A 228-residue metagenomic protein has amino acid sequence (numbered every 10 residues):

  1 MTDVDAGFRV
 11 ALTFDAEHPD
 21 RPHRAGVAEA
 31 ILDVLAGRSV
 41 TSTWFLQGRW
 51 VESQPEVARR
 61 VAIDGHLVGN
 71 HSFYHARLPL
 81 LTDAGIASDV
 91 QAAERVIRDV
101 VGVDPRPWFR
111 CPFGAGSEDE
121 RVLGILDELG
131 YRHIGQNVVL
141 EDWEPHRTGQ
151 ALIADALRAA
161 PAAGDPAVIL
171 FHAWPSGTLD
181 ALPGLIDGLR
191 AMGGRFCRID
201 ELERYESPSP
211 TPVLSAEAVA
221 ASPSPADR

Functional and structural regions predicted by a protein language model:
M1-A6, D33-S42, E52-S53, S176-R228: C-terminal domain-boundary segment and adjacent tail
M1-L80, G85, D89-V101, P105-R106: Active-site beta->alpha N-cap acidic-glycine motif
F14-A16, W44-G48, N70-S72, R110-F113 (+3 more regions): A cross-domain feature marking catalytic cores of carbohydrate-active enzymes and several ubiquitous metabolic/repair
P22-A25, A76-V101, A115-D165, D180: Alpha-helical scaffold elements lining the catalytic groove of polysaccharide deacetylases
S42, V68, R132-H133, F196: Hydrophobic beta-strand scaffold residues
E56-R60, R121-I125, A181-L185: A short acidic, amphipathic alpha-helical/loop segment
A58-R60, A84-I86, T148-A151, P210-S215: Short low-complexity, flexible loop/linker segments enriched in glycine and/or proline with clustered acidic
